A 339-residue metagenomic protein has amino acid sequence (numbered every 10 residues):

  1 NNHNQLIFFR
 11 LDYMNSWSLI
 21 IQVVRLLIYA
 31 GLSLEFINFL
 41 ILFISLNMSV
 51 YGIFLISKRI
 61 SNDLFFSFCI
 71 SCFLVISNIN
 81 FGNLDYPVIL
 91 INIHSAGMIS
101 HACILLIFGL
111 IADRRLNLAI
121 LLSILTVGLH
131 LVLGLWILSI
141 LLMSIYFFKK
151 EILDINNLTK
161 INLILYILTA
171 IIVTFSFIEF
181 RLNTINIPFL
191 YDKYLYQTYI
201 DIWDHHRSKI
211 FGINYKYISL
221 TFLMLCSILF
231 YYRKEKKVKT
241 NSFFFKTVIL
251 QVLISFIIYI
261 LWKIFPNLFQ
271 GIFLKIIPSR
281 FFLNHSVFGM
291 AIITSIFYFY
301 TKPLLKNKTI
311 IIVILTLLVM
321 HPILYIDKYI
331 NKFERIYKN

Functional and structural regions predicted by a protein language model:
N1-I20, S33, L131-I137, Y146-S286: Transmembrane catalytic cores of multi-pass membrane glycosyltransferases and polysaccharide-assembly enzymes
N1-L46, K58-F73, N83-S95, S100 (+1 more regions): Active-site lumenal/periplasmic loops and adjacent helix-entry segments of GT-C-fold, multi-pass membrane
L40-M48, S95-L106, L138-L142, S219-F222 (+1 more regions): Membrane-embedded alpha-helical segments of multi-pass membrane proteins, especially the transmembrane helices
Y51, L55, L106-D113, I140-F148 (+2 more regions): Transmembrane alpha-helices and membrane-interface helical segments of multi-pass integral membrane enzymes
I99-L118, E151-L153: Membrane-interface transmembrane helices that cradle and orient dolichyl/undecaprenyl
F108, N117-L142, Y166-I171: Membrane-interface alpha helices of multi-pass inner-membrane proteins
I167, Y300-Y329: Signature aromatic-anchored transmembrane alpha helix within multi-pass, membrane-resident enzymes that catalyze glycan
K328-N339: Extracytoplasmic
